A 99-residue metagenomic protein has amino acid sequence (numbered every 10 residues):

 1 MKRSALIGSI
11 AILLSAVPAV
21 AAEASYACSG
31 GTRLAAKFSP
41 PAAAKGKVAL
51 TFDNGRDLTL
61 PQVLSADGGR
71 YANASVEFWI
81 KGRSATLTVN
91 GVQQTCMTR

Functional and structural regions predicted by a protein language model:
M1-V20: Classic N-terminal secretory signal peptides
V20-R99: Cysteine-centric segments in proteins
